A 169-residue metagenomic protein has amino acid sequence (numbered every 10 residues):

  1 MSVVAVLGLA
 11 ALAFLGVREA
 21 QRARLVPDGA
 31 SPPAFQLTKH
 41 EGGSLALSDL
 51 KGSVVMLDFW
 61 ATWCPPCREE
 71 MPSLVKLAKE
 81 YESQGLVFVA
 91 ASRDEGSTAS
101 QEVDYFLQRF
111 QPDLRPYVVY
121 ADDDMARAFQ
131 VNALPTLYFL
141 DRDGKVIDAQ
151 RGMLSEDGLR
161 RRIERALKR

Functional and structural regions predicted by a protein language model:
M1-Q36, R169: N-terminal targeting signals for export/organelle localization
F14, F139-R169: Thiol-/selenol-based redox modules, centered on thioredoxin-like and closely related oxidoreductase domains
A34-V55, A78-Y81: A short beta-strand-turn-helix
F59-K76: Conserved redox-active cysteine motifs that mediate thiol-disulfide chemistry, especially di-cysteine Cys-X(1-2)-Cys
G85-A99, D113-A121: Thiol-based oxidoreductase modules, predominantly thioredoxin-like and allied folds used for disulfide exchange
D104-D143: Short, internal strand/loop/helix patches that form the active-site neighborhood or redox-interaction surface
